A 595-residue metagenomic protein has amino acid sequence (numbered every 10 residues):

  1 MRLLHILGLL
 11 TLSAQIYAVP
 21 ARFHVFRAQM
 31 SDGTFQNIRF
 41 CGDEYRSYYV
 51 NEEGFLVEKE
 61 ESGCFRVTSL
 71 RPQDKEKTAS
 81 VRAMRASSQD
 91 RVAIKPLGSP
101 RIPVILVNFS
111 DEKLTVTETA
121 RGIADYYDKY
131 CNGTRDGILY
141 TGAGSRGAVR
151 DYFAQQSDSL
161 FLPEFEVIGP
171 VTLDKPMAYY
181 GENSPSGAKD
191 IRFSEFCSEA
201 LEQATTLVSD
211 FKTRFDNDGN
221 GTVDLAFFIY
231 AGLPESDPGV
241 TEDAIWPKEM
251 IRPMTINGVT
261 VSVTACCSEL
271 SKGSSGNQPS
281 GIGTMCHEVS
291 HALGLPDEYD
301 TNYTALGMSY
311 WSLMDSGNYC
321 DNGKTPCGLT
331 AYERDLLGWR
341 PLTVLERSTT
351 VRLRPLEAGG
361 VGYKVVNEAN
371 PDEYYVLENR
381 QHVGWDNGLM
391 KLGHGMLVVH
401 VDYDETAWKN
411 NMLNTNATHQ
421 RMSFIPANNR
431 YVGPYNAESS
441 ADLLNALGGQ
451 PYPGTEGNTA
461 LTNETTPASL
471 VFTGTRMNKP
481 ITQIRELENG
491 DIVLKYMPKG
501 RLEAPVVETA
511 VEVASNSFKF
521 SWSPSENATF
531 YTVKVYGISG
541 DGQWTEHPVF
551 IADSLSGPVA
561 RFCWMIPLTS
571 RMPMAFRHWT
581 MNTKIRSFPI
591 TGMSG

Functional and structural regions predicted by a protein language model:
Y17-P96, T343: N-terminal prosegments of processed precursors
M84-Y130, A178, N183-D190, G232: Fold-level signature of zinc-dependent metallopeptidase catalytic domains
A86-A93, A143-V259: Active-site-proximal segments of metallohydrolase catalytic domains
L225-L392, V401-D404: Extracellular hydrolytic enzyme modules, especially secreted metalloproteases of the metzincin/thermolysin-like class
E357-G500: Extracellular low-complexity, Gly/Ser/Thr-rich intrinsically disordered linkers and protease-sensitive activation/hinge
G500-N527, T591-M593: Pro/Thr/Ser/Gly-rich low-complexity, intrinsically disordered linker/stalk tracts
T532-S594: Recognizes extended acidic, P/S/T-rich segments that occur within or adjacent to Ig-like beta-sandwich modules
